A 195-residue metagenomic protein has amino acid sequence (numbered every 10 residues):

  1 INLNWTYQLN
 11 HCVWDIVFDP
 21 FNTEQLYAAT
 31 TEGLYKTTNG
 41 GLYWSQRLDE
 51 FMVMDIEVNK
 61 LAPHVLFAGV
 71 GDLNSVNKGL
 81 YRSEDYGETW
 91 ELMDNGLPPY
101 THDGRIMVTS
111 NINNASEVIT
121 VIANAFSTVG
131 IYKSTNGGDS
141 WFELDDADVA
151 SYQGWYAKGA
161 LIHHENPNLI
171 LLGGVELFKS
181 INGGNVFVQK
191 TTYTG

Functional and structural regions predicted by a protein language model:
I1-G195: Extracellular glycan-interacting surfaces
